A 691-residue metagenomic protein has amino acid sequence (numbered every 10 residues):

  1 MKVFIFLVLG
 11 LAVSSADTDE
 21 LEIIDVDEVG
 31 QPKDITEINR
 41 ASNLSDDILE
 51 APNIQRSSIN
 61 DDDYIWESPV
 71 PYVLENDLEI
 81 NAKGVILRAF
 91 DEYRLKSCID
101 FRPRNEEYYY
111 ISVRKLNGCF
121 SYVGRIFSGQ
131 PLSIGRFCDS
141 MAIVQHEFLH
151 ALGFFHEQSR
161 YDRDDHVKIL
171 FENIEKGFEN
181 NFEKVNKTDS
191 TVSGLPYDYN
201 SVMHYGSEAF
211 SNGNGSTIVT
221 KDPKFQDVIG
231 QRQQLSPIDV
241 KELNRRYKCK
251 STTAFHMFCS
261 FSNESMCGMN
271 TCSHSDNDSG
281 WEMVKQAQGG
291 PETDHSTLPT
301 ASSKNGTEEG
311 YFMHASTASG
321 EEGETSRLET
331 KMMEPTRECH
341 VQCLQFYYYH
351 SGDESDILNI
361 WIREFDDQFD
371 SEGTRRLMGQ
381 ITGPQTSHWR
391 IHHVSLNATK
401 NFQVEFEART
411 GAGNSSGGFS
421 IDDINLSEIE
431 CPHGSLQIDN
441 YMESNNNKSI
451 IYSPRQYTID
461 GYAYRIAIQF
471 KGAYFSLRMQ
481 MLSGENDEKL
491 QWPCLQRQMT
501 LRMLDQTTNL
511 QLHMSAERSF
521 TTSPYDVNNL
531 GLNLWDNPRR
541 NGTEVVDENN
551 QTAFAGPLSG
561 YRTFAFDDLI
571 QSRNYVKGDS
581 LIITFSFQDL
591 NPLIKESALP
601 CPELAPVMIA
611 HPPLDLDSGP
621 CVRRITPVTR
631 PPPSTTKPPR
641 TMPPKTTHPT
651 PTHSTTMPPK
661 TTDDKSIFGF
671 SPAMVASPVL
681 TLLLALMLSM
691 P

Functional and structural regions predicted by a protein language model:
M1-L9, H393, I667-L680, S689-P691: Classical eukaryotic N-terminal signal peptides for Sec-dependent ER targeting/secretion, especially the positively
K2-F6, G10-M332, L358, H388 (+2 more regions): Zinc-dependent metalloendopeptidases
S14, V167, T217-V219, S236 (+8 more regions): Beta-sandwich/jellyroll recognition modules and their flexible linkers
S193, P384-F402, R409-G411, A516-L581 (+1 more regions): Short, surface-exposed tryptophan/glycine-enriched loops that mediate extracellular molecular recognition
N200, L581-I582: Alpha-helical coiled-coil scaffolding segments
F475-N486, T563-D568: Charged, amphipathic alpha-helical segments
N541, P659-F670: Juxtamembrane cytosolic/matrix-side boundary and N-terminal portion of single-pass signal-anchor/stop-transfer
T543, D547, T552-G556, T636 (+4 more regions): Compact interaction modules built on cysteine/histidine frameworks
